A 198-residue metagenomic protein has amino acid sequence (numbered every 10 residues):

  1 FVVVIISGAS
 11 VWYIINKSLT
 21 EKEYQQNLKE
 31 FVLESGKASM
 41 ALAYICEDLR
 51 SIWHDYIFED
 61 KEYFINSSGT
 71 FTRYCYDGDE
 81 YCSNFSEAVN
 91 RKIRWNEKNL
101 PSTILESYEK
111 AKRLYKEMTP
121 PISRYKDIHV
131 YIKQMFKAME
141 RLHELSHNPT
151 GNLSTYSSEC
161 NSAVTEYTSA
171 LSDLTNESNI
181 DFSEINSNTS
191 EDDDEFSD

Functional and structural regions predicted by a protein language model:
F1-V11: Hydrophobic membrane-insertion alpha-helices, especially the h-region of bacterial N-terminal signal peptides
A9-K22: Hydrophobic single-pass membrane-insertion segments
W12-Y13, L42, Y115: Short intrinsically disordered, low-complexity segments
Q25-E97, R124-D198: C-terminal amphipathic alpha-helix
W95, N99-S102, T119: A short glycine-/small-residue-rich loop at the edge of a beta-strand within enzyme catalytic domains
S102-L105, K133: Alpha-helix N-cap/helix-start motif at coil-to-helix transitions, marked by capping-box chemistry
I104-S123: Amphipathic, heptad-repeat alpha-helical segments
